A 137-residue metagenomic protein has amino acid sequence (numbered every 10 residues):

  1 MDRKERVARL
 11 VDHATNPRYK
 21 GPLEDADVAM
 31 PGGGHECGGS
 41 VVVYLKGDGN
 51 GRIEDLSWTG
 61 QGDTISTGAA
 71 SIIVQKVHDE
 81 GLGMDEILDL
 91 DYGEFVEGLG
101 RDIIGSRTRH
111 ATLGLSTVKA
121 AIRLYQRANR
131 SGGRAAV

Functional and structural regions predicted by a protein language model:
M1-E24, A29-M30, D48, Q75 (+1 more regions): C-terminal binding/interaction regions
R3, V7, G34-E36, S66: Hydrophobic alpha-helical segments and helix-packing faces
D25-V28, D55-T59: Flexible, solvent-exposed loop/hinge segments and secondary-structure transition points
G34, G39-G49: Short beta-strand elements
E36-C37, G60-A70: Short, thiol/selenol-centered motifs that function as redox-active sites or metal-ligating centers
L45, E54-L56, I73: Helix-adjacent hinge/juxtasegments
S57-I65, D79, S106: Short alpha-helix boundary/capping segments
A69-E80: Short, internal acidic amphipathic alpha-helical interface segments that mediate docking to partner proteins
